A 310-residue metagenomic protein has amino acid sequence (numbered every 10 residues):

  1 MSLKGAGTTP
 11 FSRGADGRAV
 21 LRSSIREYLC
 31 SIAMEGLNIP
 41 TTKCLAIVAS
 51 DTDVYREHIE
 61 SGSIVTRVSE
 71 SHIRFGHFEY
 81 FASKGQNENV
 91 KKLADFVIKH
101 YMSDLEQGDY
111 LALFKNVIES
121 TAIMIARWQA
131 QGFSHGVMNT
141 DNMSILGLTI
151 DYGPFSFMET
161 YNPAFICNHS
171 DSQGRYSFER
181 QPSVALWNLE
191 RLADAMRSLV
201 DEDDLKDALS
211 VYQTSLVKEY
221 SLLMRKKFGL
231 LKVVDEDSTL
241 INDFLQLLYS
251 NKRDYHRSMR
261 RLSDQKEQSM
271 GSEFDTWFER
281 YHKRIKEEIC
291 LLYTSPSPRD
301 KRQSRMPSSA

Functional and structural regions predicted by a protein language model:
M1-M102, N188: Conserved ATP-binding subdomain of kinase catalytic cores across diverse folds
S23, C30-S31, S120-Q131: Conserved kinase catalytic-core helix
L111-A112, N168-K226: A conserved long alpha-helix in the C-terminal portion of kinase-like catalytic domains
V117-S120, H135, T149-I150, Q173-N188 (+5 more regions): Secondary-structure capping and boundary motifs in well-ordered enzyme cores
S134, N139-S183: Catalytic activation segment of kinase domains across protein kinase-like and atypical kinase folds
S198-D264: Long, amphipathic alpha-helical stalk/connector segments used for oligomerization, subunit docking, or mechanical
Y293-D300: Conserved small/polar residues in nucleotide/adenosyl-binding loops
S304-A310: Hydrophobic alpha-helical segments, chiefly the membrane-spanning helices and signal/signal-anchor peptides
